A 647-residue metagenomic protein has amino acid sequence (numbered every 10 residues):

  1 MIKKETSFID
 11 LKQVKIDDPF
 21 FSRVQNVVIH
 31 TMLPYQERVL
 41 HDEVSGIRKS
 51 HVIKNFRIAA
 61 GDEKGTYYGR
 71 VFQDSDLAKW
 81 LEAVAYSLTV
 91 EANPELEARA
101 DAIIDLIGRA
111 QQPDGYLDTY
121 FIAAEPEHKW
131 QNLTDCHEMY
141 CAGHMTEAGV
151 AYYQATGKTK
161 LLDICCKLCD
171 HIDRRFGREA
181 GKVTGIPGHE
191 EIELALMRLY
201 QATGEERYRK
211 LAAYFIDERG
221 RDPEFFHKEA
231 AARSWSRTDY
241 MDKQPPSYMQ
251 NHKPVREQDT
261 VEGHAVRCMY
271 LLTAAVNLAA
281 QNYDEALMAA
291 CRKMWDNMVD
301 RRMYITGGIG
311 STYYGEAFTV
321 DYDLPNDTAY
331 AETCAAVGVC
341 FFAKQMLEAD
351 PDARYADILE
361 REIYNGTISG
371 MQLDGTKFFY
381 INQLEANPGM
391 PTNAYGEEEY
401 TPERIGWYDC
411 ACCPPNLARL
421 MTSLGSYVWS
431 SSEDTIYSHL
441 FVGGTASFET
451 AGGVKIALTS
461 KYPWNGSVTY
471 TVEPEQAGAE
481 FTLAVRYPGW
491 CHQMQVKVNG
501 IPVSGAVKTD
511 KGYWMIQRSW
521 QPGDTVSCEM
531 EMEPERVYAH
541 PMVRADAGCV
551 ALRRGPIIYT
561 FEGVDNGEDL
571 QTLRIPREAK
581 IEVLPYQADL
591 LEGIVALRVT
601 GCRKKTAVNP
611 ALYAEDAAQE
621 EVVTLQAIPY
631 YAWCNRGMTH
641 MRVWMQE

Functional and structural regions predicted by a protein language model:
M1-D76, D101-F121: Low-complexity, Ser/Thr/Pro/Gly-enriched N-terminal "stalk/linker" regions
K3-T6, A60-L77, H128-C141, R174-H189 (+5 more regions): Solvent-exposed loop and edge beta-strand segments that line ligand/cofactor-binding and catalytic clefts
P19, A212, C291, A353 (+6 more regions): C-terminal beta-rich recognition modules with glycine/proline-rich loops and embedded aromatic residues
F21, L81-P94, G143-K158, I192-E205 (+6 more regions): Well-ordered alpha-helical scaffold segments within catalytic/enzyme domains
I58-F72, A78, S87-E190, L194-N251: Extended ligand-binding groove/face enriched in aromatic
A274-R301, L324-T376, A386-N387: Catalytic-core region of carbohydrate-active enzymes that cleave or remodel glycosidic bonds
G478-N499: Beta-strand-rich binding/interaction modules
K497-S504, G555: Short strand-turn-strand beta-turns centered on an Asx-Gly dipeptide
